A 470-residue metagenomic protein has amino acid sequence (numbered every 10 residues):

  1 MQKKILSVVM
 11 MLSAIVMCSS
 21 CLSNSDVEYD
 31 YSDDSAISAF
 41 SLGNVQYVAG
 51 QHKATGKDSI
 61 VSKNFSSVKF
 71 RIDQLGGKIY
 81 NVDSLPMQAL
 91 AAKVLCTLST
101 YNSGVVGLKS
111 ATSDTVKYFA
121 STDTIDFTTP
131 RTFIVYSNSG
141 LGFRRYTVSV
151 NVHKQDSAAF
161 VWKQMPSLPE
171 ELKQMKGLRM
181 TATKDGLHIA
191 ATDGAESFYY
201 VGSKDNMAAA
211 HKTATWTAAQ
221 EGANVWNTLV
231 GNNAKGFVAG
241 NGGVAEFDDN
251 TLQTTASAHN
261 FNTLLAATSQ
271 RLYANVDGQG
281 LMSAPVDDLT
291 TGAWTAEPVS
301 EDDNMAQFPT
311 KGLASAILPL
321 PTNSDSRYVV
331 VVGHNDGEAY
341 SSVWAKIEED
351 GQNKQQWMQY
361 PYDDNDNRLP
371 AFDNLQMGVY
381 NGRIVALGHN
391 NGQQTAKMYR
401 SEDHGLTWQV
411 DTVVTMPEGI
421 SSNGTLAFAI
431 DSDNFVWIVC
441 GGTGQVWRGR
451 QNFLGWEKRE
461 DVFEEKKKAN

Functional and structural regions predicted by a protein language model:
V16-S20: C-terminal motif of bacterial Sec signal peptides marking the signal peptidase cleavage site
L22-L178: Predominantly extracytoplasmic/ectodomain segments of secreted and cell-surface proteins
A159-S167, A208-E221, N250-T263, G292-N304 (+3 more regions): Beta-propeller fold detector
W162-S167, L178-A219: Beta-propeller domains
E170-T181, T215-A234, T255-R271, V299-N323 (+3 more regions): Repeated scaffold domains used in trafficking and secretory/extracellular systems, primarily beta-propellers
K184-A190, N233-V238, Q270-A274, N323-V331 (+3 more regions): Entry beta-strands of beta-propeller and related beta-repeat scaffolds
Y200-A210, E246-D248, S283-V286, K346-G351 (+2 more regions): Conserved Ser/Thr-centered positions that define the repeating blades of beta-propeller domains
N367-H404: Loop/turn-rich, solvent-exposed surfaces of beta-rich toroidal or solenoidal domains
